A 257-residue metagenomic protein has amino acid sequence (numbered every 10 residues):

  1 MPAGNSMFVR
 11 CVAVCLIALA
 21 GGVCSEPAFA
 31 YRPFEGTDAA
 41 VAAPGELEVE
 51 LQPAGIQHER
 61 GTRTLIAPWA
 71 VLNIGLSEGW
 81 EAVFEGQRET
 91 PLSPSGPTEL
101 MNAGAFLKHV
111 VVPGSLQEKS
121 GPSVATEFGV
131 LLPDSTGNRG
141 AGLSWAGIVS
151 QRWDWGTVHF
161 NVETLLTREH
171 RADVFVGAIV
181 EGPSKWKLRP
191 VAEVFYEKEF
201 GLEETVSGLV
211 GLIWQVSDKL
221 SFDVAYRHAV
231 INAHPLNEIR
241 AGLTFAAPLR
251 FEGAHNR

Functional and structural regions predicted by a protein language model:
P2-C15: Bacterial N-terminal signal peptides that target proteins for export
V12-C15, L19, Q52: Solvent-exposed, charged interface segments at domain starts and junctions
A28-R257: Transmembrane beta-barrel domains of Gram-negative outer membranes and organellar outer membranes
